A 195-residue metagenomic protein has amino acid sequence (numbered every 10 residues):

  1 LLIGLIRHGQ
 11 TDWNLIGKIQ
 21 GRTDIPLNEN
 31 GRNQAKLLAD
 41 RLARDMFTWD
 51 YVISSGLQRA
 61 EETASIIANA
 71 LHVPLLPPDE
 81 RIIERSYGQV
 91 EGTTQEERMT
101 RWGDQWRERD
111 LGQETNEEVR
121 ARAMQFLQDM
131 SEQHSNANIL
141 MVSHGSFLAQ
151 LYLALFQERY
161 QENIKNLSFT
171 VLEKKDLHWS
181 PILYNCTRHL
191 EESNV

Functional and structural regions predicted by a protein language model:
L2, R7-V73: Active-site-proximal alpha-helix that buttresses catalytic centers in soluble enzyme cores
I3, A137-S146: Generic beta-sheet signal
T11, F147-L148: Short active-site segment of divalent metal-dependent hydrolases/proteases that encodes the spacing between
L38-R44, V73, P78, E84-E96 (+2 more regions): Acidic, low-complexity terminal tails and accessory targeting/binding regions of phosphate-metabolizing enzymes
D45-T48, M130-A137: Glycine-rich phosphate-binding loop signature in dinucleotide/nucleotide-binding domains
S54-S55, A121, V142-S143: Short beta-strand scaffold positions
M99-E118: Short glycine/proline- and acidic residue-enriched helix-loop micro-motifs that form flexible lids or anion-recognition
